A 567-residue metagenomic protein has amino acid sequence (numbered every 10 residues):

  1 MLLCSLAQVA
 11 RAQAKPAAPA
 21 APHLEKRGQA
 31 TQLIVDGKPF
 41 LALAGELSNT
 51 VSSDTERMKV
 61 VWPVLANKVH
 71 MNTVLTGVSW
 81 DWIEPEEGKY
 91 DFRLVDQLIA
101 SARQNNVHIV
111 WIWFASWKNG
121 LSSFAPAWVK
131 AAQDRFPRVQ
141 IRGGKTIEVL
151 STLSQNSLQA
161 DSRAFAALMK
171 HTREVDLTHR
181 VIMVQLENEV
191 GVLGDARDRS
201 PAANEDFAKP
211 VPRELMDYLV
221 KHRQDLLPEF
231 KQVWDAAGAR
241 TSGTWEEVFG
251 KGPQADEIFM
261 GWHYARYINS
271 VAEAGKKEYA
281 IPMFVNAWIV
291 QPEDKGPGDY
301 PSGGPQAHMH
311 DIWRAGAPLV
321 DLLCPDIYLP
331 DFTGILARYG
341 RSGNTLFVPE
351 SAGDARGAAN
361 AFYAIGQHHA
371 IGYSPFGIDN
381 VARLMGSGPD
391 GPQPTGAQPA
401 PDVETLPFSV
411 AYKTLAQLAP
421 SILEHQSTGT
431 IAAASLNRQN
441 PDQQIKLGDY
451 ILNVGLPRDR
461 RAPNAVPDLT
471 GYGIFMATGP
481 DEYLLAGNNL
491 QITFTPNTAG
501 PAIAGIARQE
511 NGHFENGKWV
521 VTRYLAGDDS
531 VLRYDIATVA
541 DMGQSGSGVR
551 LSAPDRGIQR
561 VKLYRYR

Functional and structural regions predicted by a protein language model:
Q13-M71: N-terminal carbohydrate-binding accessory modules
G37, V74, A102, L168 (+3 more regions): Conserved, mostly hydrophobic/aromatic
F40-A44, T73, N106-V110, V181-Q185 (+4 more regions): Structural preference for beta-strand elements that scaffold enzyme active sites
M58-Q133, G261-E278: Aromatic-lined substrate-binding rim segments of carbohydrate-active enzymes
V107, S270-A280, H308-P420: Catalytic-core region of carbohydrate-active enzymes that cleave or remodel glycosidic bonds
D134-H310: Polysaccharide-binding and catalytic clefts of secreted carbohydrate-active enzymes
F362-G500, N511-G512: Aromatic- and carboxylate-lined catalytic core of secreted/periplasmic carbohydrate-active enzymes
R458-P467, Y483-R567: C-terminal beta-sandwich/jelly-roll accessory domains of carbohydrate-active enzymes
